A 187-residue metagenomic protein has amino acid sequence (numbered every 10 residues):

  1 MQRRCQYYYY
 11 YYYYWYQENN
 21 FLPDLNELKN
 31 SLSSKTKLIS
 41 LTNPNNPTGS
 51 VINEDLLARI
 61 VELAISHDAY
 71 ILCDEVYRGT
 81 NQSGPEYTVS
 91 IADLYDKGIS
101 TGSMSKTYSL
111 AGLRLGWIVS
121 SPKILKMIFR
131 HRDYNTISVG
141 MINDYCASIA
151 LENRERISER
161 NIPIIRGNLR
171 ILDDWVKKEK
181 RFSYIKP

Functional and structural regions predicted by a protein language model:
M1-Y7: Substrate-binding/gating loop at the entrance of the active-site cleft, primarily in PLP-dependent aminotransferase-like
C5, S66-H67, E179: Helix C-cap/helix->beta junction micro-motif
Y11, S40-L41, I71-C73: Hydrophobic residues in well-ordered beta-strands that form the structural core
Y14-F21: Short, acidic/turn-prone active-site loops that include or flank metal/cofactor- and phosphate-binding residues
F21-K35, P47-Y70, E75-L110, K123: Active-site pre-lysine segment of PLP-dependent enzymes
T80, K186-P187: Conserved PLP cofactor-binding pocket of PLP-dependent enzymes
I99-I185: PLP-dependent aminotransferase class I/II
